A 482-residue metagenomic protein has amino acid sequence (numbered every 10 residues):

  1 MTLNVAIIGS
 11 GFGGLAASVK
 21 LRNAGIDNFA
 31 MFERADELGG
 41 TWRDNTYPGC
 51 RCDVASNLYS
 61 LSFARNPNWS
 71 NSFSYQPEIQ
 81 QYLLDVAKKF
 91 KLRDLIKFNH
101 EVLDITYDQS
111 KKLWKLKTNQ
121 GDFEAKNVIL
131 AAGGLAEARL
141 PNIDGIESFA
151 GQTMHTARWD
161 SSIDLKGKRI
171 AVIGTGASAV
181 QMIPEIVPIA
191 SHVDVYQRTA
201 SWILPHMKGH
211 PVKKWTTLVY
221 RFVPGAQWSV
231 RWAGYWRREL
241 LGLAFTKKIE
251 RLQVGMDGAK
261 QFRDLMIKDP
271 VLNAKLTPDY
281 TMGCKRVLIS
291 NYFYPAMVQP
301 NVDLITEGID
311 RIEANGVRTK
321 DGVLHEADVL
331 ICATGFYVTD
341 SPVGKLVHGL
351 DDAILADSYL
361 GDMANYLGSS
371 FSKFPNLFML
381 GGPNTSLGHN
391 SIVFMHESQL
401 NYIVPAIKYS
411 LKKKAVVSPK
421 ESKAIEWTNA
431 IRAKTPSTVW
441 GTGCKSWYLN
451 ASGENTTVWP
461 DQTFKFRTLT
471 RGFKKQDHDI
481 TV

Functional and structural regions predicted by a protein language model:
L3, T118-N127, K166, K320-V329: Core beta-strand elements of the Rossmann-like FAD/NAD(P) dinucleotide-binding domain in flavoenzyme oxidoreductases
L3-I7, F12-R93, Q197-R198, L265-D269: Beta1-alpha1 glycine-rich phosphate/pyrophosphate-binding loop at the start of Rossmann-like nucleotide-binding domains
A6, S10-F12, A16-E37, L130-K260 (+4 more regions): Rossmann-like dinucleotide-binding core of oxidoreductases
N66-D85, T246-V254, Y280-Y292: Short beta-strand to alpha-helix junction loop
N71-A136, R311: Feature captures the FAD/FMN-dependent oxidoreductase FAD-binding
K260-E326: Alpha/beta-hydrolase fold catalytic core
A333-I407: Glycine/threonine-rich phosphate-binding loop and adjacent beta-strand/alpha-helix elements that clamp
F394-E397, N401-V482: C-terminal active-site-capping segments
